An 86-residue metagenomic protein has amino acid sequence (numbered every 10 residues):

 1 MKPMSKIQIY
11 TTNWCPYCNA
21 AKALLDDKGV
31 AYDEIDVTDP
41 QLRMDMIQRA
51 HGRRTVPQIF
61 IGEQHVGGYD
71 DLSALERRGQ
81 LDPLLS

Functional and structural regions predicted by a protein language model:
K2-A31: Local sequence-structure signature of Cys/Sec-based thiol-disulfide redox active-site neighborhoods
P16, Q41, R54, G67: Short alpha-helical
A31-R43: Thiol-based oxidoreductase modules, predominantly thioredoxin-like and allied folds used for disulfide exchange
R43, R53-V56, R78: A general structural signal for well-ordered alpha-helical segments in protein cores
A50-H51, L85: A broad structural signal for alpha-helix termini and local helix breaks/kinks
H51-I59, D70: Structural micro-motif
I61-S86: Non-catalytic, surface beta->alpha helical segment in thiol-disulfide oxidoreductase systems
